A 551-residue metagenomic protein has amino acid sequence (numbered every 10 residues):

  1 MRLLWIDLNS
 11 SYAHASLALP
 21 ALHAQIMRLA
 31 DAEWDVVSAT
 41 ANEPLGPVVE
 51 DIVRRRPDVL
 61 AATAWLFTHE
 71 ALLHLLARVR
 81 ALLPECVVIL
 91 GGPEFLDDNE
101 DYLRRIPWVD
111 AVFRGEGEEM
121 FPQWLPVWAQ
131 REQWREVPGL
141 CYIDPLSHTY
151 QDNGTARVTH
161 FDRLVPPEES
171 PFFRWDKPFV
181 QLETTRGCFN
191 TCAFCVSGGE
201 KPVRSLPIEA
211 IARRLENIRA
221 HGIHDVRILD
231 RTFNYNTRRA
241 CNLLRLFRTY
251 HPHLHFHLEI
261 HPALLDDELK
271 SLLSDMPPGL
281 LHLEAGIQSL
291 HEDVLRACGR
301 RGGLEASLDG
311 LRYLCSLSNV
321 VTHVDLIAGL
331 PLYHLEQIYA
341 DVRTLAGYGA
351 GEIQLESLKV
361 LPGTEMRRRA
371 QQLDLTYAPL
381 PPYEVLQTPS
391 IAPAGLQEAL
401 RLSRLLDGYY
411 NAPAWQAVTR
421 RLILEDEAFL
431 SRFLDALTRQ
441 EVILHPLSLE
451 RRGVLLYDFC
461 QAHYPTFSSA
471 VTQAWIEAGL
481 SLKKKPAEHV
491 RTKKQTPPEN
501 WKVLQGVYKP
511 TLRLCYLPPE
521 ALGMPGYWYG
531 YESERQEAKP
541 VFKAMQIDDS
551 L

Functional and structural regions predicted by a protein language model:
M1-R2, V137, Y142-Q181, G526 (+2 more regions): N-terminal [4Fe-4S]-dependent radical SAM core
R2, Q25, D35-G154: Glycine-rich beta-alpha loop elements in corrinoid/cobalamin-binding modules across cobalamin-dependent enzymes
R2-L8, L45, V49-I52, R404-L551: Radical SAM enzyme core and accessory elements
I6-N9, T63, G91, L229: Short hydrophobic segments within beta-strands
N9-L17, A64-H69: A short, glycine/small-residue-rich beta-strand->loop->alpha-helix junction that serves as a flexible
L22, V48-D51, A71, L75-V79 (+7 more regions): A general structural detector for well-ordered alpha-helical segments in enzyme core domains, enriched
D58, T237, T249-Y250, H255-L264 (+1 more regions): A structural motif corresponding to the C-terminal lobe/cap of the Radical SAM core domain
D162-V320: Radical SAM [4Fe-4S] cluster-binding motif and immediate context
